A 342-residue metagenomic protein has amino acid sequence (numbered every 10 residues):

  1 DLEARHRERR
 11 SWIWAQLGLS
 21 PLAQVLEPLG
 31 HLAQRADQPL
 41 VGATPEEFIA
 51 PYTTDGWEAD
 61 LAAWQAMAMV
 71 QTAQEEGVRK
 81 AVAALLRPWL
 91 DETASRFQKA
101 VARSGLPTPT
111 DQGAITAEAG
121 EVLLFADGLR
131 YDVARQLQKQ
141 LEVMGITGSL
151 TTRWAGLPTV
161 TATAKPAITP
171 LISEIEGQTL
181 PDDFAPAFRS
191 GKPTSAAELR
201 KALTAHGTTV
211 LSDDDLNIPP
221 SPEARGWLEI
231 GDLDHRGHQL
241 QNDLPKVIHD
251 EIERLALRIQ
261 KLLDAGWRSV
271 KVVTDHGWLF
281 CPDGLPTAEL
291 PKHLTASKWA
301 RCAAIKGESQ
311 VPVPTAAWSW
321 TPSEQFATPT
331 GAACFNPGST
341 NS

Functional and structural regions predicted by a protein language model:
D1-S342: Feature captures the catalytic ectodomains and active-site-proximal regions of enzymes that hydrolyze or transfer
